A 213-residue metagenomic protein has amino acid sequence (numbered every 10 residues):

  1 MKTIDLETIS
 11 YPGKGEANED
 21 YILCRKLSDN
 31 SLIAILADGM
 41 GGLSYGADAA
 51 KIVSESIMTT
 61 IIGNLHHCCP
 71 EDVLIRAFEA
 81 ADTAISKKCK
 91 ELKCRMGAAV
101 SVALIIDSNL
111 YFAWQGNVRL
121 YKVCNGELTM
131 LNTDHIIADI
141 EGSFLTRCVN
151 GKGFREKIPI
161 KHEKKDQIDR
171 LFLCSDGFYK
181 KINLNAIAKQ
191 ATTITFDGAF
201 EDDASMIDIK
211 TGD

Functional and structural regions predicted by a protein language model:
M1-D213: PP2C/PPM-type serine/threonine phosphatase catalytic domain
